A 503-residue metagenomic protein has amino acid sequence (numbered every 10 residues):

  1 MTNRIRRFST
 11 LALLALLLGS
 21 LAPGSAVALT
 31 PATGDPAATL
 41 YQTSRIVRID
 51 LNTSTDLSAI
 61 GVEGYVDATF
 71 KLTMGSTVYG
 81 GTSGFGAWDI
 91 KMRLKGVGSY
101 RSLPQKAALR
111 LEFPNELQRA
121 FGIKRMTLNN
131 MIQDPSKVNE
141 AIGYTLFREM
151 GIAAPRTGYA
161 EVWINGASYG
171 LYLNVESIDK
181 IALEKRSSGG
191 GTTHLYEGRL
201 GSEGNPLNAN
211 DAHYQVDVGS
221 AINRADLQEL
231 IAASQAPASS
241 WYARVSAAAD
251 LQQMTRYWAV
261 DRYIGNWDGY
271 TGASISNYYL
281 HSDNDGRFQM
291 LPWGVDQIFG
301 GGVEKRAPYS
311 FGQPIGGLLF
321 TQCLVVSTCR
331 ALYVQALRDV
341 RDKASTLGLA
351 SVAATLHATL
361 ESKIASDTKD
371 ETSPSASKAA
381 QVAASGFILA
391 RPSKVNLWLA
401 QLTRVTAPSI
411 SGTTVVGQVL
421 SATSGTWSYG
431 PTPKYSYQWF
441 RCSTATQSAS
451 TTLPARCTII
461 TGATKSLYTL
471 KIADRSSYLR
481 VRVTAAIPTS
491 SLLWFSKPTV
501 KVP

Functional and structural regions predicted by a protein language model:
N3-A28: Secretory targeting and sorting signals
A28-S76: N-terminal module-boundary/linker segments of secreted carbohydrate-active enzymes
A38, R45, A59, Y100 (+2 more regions): Middle-to-C-terminal accessory/interaction subdomains
V66-N130: Conserved oxyanion/phosphate-binding beta-strand-loop segments in alpha/beta enzyme cores
K91, A108-E112, R125-N130, K137 (+8 more regions): Structural recognition of the beta-strand scaffold that forms the well-ordered cores of secreted hydrolase catalytic
R110-E112, E116-Q118, N130-M131, M150-P155 (+3 more regions): Internal "kinase-insert"/substrate-recognition segments embedded within catalytic cores of ATP-dependent enzymes
I132-A167, P433: A conserved helix-loop-beta module that forms one wall/lid of the active-site cleft in ATP-utilizing catalytic domains
Q401-P503: Ser/Thr/Pro/Gly-rich low-complexity disordered regions
